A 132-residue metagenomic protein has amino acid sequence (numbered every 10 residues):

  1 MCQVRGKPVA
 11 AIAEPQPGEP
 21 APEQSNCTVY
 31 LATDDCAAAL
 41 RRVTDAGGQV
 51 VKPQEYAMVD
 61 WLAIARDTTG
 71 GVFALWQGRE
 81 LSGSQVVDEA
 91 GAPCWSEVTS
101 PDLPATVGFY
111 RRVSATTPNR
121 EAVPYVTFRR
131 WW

Functional and structural regions predicted by a protein language model:
C2-Q3, P8, P17-R42, W61-R66 (+1 more regions): Vicinal oxygen chelate
V9, Q49, A115-T116: Short small/polar-residue motifs
A10-A11, A74: A sequence-level detector of short linear motifs
A13-P15: Conserved, structured core segments of small domains
V43, G70, T106-Y110: Conserved active-site tyrosine of GNAT-family acetyltransferases
T44-V98, N119-W132: Vicinal oxygen chelate
T106, Y110-R111, A115-Y125: Anionic-ligand binding region
